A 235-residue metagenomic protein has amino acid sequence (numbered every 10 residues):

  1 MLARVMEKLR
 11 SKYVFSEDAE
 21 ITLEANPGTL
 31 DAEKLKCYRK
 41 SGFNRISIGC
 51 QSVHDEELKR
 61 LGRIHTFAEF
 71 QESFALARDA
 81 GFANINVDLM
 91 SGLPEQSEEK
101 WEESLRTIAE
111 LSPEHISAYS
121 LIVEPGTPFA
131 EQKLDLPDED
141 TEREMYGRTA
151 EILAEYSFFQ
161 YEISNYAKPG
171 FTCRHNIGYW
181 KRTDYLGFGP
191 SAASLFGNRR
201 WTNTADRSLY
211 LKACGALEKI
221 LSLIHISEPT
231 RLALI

Functional and structural regions predicted by a protein language model:
M1-L223, S227, R231: C-terminal scaffold of the Radical SAM
